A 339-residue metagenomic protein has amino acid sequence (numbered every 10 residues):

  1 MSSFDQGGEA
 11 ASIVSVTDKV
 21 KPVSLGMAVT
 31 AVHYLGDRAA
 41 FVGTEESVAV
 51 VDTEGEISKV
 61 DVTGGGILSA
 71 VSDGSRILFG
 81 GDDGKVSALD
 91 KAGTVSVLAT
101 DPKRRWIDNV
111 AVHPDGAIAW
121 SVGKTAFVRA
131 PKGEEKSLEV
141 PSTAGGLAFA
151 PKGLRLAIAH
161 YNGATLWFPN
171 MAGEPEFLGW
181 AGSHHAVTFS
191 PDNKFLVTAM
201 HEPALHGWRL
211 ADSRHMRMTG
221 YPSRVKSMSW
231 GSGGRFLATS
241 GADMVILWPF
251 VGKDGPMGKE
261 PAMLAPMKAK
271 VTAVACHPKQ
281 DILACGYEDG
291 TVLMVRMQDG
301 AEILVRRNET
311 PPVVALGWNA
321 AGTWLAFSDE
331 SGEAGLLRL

Functional and structural regions predicted by a protein language model:
M1-L339: WD40-repeat beta-propeller superdomains and closely related acidic/aromatic-rich repeat-like regions
